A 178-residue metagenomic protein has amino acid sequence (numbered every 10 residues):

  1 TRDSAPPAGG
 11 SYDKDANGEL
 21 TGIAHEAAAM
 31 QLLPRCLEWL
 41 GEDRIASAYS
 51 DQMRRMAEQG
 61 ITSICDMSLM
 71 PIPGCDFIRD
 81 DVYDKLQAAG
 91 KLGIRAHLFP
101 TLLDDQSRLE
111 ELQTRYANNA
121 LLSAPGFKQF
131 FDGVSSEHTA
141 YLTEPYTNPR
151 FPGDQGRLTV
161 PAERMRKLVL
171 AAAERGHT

Functional and structural regions predicted by a protein language model:
T1-E111, Q129, V134-T178: Divalent metal-binding segments
R115-N118: Accessory "access/gating" subregions that flank catalytic or transport cores
